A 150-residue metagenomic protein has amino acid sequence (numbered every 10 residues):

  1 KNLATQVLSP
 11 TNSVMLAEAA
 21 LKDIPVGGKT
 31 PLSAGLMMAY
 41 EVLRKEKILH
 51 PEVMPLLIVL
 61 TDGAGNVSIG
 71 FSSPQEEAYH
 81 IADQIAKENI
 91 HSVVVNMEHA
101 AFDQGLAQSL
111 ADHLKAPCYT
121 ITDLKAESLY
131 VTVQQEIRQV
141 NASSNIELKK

Functional and structural regions predicted by a protein language model:
K1-D23, L43-I48, F71-S73, D103-L110 (+1 more regions): Short beta-strand-loop
K1-T11, G35-M38, V42, L56-L60 (+2 more regions): Von Willebrand factor
L3-M38, V67, I81, E88: Short, charged loop segments at secondary-structure junctions
A17, L32, L43, V59-L60 (+4 more regions): Long, contiguous hydrophobic alpha-helical segments, chiefly transmembrane helices and signal peptides
D23-I24, V42, E46, N66 (+6 more regions): Conserved, well-folded catalytic cores of nucleic-acid-processing and energy-transducing macromolecular machines
P51-V53: Catalytic core regions of nucleotide second-messenger enzymes
A64-H113: VWA/integrin I-like adhesion module and closely mimicked acidic/polar interface patches used
L110-K150: C-terminal helix of von Willebrand factor
